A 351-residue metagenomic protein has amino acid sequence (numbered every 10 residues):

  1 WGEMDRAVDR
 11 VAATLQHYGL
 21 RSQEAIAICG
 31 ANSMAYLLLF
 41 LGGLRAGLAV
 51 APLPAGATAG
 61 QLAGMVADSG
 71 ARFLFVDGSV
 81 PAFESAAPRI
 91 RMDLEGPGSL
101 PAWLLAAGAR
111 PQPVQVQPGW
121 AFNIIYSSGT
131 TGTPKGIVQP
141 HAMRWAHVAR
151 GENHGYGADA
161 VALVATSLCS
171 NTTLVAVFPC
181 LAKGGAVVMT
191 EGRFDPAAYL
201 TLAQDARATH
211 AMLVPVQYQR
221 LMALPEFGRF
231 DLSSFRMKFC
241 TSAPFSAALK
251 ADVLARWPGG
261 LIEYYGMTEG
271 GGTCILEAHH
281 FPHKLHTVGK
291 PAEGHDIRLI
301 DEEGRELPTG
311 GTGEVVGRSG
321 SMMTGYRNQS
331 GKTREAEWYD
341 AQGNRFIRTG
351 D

Functional and structural regions predicted by a protein language model:
D5-A13, P118, I137-A158, A165 (+1 more regions): Conserved structural elements of the adenylate-forming
V11-G60, A165-T166: Conserved AMP-binding/adenylate-forming
C29, P308-G310, V316-D351: Conserved ATP-binding/catalytic segment of the ANL
G30, A51-V66, G78-V80, G185-A206 (+1 more regions): ATP-dependent adenylate-forming carboxylate-activation enzymes
F40-A46, P52, D68, S170 (+1 more regions): Short hydrophobic alpha-helices that are characteristic scaffold elements of the AMP-binding
G108-Y126, T133, G155-A162: Conserved pre-ATP/AMP-binding loop-to-beta segment of ANL
W145-V161, C169-H210, L224: Conserved AMP-binding/adenylation subdomain of ANL enzymes
A182, A208-L213, M222-H283, D296: Gly/Ser/Thr-rich phosphate-binding loop
